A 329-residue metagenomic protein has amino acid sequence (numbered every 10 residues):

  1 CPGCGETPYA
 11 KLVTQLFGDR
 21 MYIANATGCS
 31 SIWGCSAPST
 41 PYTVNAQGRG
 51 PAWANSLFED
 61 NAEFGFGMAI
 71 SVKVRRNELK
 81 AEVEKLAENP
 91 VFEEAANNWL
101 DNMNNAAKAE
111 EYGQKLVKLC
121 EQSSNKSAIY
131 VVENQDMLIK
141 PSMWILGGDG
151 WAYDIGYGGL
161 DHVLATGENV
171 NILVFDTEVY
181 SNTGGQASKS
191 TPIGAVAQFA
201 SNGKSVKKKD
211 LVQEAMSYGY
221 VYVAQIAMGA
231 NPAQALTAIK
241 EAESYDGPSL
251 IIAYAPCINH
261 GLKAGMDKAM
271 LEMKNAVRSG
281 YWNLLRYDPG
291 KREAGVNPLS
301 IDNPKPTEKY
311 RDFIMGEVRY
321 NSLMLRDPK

Functional and structural regions predicted by a protein language model:
C1, N55-V91, M137-I139, I193-Y245 (+1 more regions): Conserved thiamine diphosphate
C1-I129: Iron-sulfur-cluster electron-transfer modules
G5-L12, D19-Y22, I32-P41, E121-Q186 (+2 more regions): Thiamine diphosphate
C29, G150-W151, P256-C257: Short glycine-rich anion-binding loops that position phosphate/pyrophosphate groups of nucleotides and phosphorylated
P38-P51, A235-P328: Glycine/aspartate-rich loop-and-adjacent alpha/beta segment that forms the canonical ThDP
P38-S56, D161-H162, G167-N171, A197-Q198 (+1 more regions): Extended active-site and interfacial segments that coordinate phosphate-rich ligands in large catalytic machineries
D154, H162-V170, F175-S190, A195-K209 (+3 more regions): Residues forming the flavin
